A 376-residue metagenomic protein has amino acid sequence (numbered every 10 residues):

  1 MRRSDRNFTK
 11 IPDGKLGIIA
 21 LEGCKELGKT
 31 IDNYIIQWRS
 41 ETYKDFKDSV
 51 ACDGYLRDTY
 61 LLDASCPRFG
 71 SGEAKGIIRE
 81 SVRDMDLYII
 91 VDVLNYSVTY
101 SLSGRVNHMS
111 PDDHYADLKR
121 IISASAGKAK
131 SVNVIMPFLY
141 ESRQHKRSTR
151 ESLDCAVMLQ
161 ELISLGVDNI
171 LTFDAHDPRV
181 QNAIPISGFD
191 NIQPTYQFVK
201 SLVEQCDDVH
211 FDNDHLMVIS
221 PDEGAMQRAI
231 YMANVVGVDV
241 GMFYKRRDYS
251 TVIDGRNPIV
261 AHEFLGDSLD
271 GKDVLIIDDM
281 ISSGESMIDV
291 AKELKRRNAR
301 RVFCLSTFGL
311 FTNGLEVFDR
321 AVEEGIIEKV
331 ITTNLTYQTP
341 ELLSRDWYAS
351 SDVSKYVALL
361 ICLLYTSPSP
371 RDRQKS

Functional and structural regions predicted by a protein language model:
I11-L16, D84-I89, Y115-A116, I121-A124 (+3 more regions): PRPP/pyrophosphate-binding module of the type I phosphoribosyltransferase fold
G23, L27, D32-I35, R120 (+1 more regions): Conserved PRPP/pyrophosphate-binding segment of the phosphoribosyltransferase/PRPP-pathway fold
R39-F46, F189-P194, V238-K245, R301-C304 (+2 more regions): Short hydrophobic/aromatic-enriched beta-strand-loop microsegments
S49-V98, L118-K119: Active-site-flanking structural segment that lines cofactor/substrate pockets
S65-G70, R105-S123, T149-A156: Glycine-rich anion/phosphate-binding loops
V91-V98, R105-Y115, D278-S283: Short, glycine-rich nucleotide/cofactor-binding loops
P178-K200, R320-K329, L342-V357: Short acidic, glycine/proline-enriched helix-loop-strand junctions
Y365-D372: Conserved small/polar residues in nucleotide/adenosyl-binding loops
